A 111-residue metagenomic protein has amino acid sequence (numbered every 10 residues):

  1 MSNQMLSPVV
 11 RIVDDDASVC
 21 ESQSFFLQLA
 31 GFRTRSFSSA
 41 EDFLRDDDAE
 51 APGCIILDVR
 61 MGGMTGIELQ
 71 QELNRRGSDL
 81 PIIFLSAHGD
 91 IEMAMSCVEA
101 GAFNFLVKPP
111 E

Functional and structural regions predicted by a protein language model:
M1-R11, A17-S18, S24, S39 (+1 more regions): Non-catalytic signal-transmission and effector/linker regions of two-component phosphorelay proteins
C20, G62, S86, D90: The feature encodes the CheY-like receiver
S22-A30: Short hydrophobic helical patches associated with two-component signaling proteins
S38-S39, G63-L69, G89: Acidic catalytic/metal-coordinating carboxylates
R45, I67-S78, S96, A100: Short amphipathic alpha-helix used as the core "switch/output" element in two-component signaling
E50-I56: Active-site beta3 strand of CheY-like receiver
K108: A Lys-centered signature of the CheY-like receiver
